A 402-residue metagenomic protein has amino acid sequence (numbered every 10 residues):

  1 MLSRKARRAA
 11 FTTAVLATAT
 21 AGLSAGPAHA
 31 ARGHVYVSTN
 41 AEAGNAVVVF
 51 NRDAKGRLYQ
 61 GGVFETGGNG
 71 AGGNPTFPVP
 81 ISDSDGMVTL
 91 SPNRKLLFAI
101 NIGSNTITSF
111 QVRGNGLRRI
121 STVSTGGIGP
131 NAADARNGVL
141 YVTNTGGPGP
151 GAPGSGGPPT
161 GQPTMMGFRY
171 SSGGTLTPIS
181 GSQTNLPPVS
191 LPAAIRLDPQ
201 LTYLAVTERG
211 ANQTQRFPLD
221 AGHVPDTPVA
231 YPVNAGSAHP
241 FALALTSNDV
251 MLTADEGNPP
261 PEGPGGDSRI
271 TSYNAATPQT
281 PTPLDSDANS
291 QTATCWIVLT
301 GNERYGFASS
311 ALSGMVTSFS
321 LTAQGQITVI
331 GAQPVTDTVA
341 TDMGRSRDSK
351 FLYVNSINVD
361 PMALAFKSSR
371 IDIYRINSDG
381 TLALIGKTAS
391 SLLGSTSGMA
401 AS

Functional and structural regions predicted by a protein language model:
M1-H29: Secretory targeting and sorting signals
V37, A99, V142, V206 (+3 more regions): Residue position within the beta-strands of beta-propeller blades
N40-E42, R52, I102, T145-P148 (+11 more regions): Short loop/turn segments immediately following the C-termini of beta-strands
V49-L58, S109-G116, G167-L176, F217-P225 (+3 more regions): Short loop/turn segments immediately following beta-strands, especially the blade-tip and inter-blade linker loops
G61-P78, R118-S124, T177-L186, D226-N234 (+3 more regions): A short beta-strand motif characteristic of beta-propeller blades
G67-L90, T125-V139, P148, T184-Y203 (+6 more regions): Beta-rich, blade/repeat-based domains predominating in secreted/periplasmic proteins but also intracellular
G116-D198: Asp-box/WD-like beta-propeller blade repeats and closely related beta-sheet repeat scaffolds
L364-S402: Blade-level signature of beta-propeller repeat domains, shared across WD40, Kelch, NHL, RCC1 and BNR/Asp-box propellers
